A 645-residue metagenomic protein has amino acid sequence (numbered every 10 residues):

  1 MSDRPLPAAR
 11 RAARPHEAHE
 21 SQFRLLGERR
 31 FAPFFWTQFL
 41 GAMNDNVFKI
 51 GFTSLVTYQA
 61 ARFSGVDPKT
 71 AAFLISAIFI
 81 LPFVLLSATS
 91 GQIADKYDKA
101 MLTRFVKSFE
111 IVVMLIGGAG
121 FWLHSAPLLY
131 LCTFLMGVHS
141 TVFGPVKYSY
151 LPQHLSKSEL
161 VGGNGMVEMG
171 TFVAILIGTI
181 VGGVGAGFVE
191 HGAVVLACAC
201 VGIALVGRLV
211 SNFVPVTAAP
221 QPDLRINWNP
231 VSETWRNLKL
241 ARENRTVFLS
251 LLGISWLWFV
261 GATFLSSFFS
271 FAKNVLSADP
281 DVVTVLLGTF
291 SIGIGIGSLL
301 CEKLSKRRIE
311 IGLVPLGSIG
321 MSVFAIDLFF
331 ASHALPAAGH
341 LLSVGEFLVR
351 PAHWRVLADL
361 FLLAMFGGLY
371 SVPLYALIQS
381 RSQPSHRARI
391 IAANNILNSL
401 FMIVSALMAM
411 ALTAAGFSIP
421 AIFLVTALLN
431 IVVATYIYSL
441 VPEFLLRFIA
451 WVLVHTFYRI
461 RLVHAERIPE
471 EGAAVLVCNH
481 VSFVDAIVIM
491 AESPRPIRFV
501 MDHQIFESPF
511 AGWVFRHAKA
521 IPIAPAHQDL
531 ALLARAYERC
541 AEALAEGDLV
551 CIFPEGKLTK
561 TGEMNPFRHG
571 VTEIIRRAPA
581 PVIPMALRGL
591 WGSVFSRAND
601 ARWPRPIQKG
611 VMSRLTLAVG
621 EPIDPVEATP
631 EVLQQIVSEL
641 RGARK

Functional and structural regions predicted by a protein language model:
A13-A32, V216-G253, V275, L341-V349: Juxtamembrane intracellular "pre-TM" segments in multi-pass secondary transporters
A32-I50, I75-V113, L128-G187, V210 (+6 more regions): Substrate-agnostic recognition of the 12-TM MFS/MFS-like secondary transporter fold
G51-F63, G117-L123, L176-C200, N274-V275 (+2 more regions): Transmembrane alpha-helix termini and helix-breaking/packing motifs in multi-pass membrane transporters
G65-P68, F73, V184-G202, D279-V282 (+3 more regions): A membrane-interface helix-boundary motif in multi-pass transporters
S108-H124, I319-V349: C-terminal ends and interior cores of transmembrane alpha-helices in multi-pass membrane transporters/permeases
A126-G137, G162-Q221, G293, M321-V323 (+1 more regions): Hydrophobic alpha-helical transmembrane segments
E470-L530: Catalytic core of membrane glycerolipid acyltransferases/transacylases, capturing the structured, soluble-facing
K560-E631: A cross-family acyltransferase "interaction/gating" segment
